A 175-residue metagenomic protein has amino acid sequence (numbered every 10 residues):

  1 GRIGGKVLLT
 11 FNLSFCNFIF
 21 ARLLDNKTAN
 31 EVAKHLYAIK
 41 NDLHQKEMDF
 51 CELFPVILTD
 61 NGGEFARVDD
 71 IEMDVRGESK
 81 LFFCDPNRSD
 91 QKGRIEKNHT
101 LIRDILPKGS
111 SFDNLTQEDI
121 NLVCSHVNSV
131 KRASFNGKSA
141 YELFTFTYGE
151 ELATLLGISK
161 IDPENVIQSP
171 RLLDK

Functional and structural regions predicted by a protein language model:
G1-I19: An active-site-proximal beta-strand-loop segment
G4, A21-E47: Active-site beta-loop-alpha junctions of metal-dependent nucleic acid enzymes, especially the RNase H-like/DDE
F11, L58-T59: Generic enzyme active-site microenvironment
N17-R22, F83, K108: Short small-residue beta-strand/loop micro-motif enriched in glycine and branched aliphatics
E47-L53: Short helix-terminating capping/connector loops at secondary-structure junctions
T59-N61, A66-I71, L81-I105, D113-S125: RNase H-like two-metal-ion nuclease catalytic core shared by retroviral integrases and related mobile-element nucleases
V75-G77: Short, structured coil segments at secondary-structure junctions
K108-K175: C-terminal domain-tail junction helix/linker
